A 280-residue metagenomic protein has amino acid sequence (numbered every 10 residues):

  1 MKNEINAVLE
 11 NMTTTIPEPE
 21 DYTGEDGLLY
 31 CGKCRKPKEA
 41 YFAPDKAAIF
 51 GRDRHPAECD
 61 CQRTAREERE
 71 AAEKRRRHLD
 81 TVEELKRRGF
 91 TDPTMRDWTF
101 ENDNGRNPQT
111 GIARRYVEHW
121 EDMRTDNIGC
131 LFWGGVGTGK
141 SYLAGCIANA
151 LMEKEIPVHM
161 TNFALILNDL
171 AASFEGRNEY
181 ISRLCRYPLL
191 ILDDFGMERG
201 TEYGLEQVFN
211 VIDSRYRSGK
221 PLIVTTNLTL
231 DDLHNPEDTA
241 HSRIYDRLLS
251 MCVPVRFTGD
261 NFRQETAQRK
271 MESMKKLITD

Functional and structural regions predicted by a protein language model:
M1-N104, A267-D280: A short, basic N-terminal segment
R88-F90, T94-C130: Pre-Walker A (pre-P-loop) alpha-helix and adjacent loop at the N terminus of AAA/AAA+ ATPase modules, a conserved
P108-V117, A148-L189, R199-E206: Short glycine-rich substrate-engagement loop in P-loop NTPases that contacts/grips substrate
R124-A144: Walker A/P-loop nucleotide-binding motif
N127-L131, V158, L189, P221: Residue-level preference for the first positions of well-ordered beta-strands
L167-L170, E198-D280: Replace "adjacent to P-loop NTPase cores in ATP/GTP-dependent enzymes" with "adjacent to NTP-binding cores
D194-F195: Walker B catalytic acidic pair
